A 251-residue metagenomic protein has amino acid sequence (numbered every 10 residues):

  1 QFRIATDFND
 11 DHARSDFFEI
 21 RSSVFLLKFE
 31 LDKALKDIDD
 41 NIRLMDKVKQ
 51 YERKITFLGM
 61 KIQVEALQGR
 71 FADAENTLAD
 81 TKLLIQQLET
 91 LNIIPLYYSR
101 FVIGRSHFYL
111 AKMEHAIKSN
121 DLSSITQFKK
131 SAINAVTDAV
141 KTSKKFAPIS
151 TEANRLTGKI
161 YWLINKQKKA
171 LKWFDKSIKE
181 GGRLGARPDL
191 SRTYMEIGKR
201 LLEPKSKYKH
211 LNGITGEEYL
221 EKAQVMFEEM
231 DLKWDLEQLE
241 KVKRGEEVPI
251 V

Functional and structural regions predicted by a protein language model:
Q1-V251: Helix-coil-helix junctions within alpha-helical repeat/solenoid scaffolds
